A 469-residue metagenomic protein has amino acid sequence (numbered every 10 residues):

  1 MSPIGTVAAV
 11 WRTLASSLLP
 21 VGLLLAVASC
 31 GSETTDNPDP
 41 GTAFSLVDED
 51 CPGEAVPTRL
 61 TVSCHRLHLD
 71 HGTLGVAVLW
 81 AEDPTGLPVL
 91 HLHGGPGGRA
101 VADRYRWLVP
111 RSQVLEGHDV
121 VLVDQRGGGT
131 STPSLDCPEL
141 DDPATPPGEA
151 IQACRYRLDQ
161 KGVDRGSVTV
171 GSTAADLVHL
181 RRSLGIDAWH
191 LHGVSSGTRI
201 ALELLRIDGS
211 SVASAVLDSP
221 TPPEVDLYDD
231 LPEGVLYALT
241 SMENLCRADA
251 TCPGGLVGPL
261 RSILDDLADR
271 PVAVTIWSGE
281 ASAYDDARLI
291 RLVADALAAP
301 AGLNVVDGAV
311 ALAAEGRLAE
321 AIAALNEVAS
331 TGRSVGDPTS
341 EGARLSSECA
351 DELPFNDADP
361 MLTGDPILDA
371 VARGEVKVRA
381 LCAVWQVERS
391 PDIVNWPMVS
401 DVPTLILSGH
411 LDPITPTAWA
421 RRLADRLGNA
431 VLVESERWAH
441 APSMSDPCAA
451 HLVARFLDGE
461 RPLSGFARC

Functional and structural regions predicted by a protein language model:
S2-L19: Bacterial N-terminal signal peptides that target proteins for export
V27-S29: C-terminal motif of bacterial Sec signal peptides marking the signal peptidase cleavage site
G31-E33: Bacterial signal peptide processing site
D36-A287, S346-E348, E352-C469: Gly/Pro-rich cap/lid or specificity-loop segments adjacent to the active site
T221-L239, G308-A311, L318-G332: Flexible "cap/lid" loop of the alpha/beta hydrolase fold
V272-R291, L297-G302, S334-G342: Structural motif
D295-A311, E315, P354-D359: Short helix-capping/linker segments at secondary-structure and domain boundaries
A319-E352, D357: Long, low-complexity segments enriched in small/aliphatic residues
